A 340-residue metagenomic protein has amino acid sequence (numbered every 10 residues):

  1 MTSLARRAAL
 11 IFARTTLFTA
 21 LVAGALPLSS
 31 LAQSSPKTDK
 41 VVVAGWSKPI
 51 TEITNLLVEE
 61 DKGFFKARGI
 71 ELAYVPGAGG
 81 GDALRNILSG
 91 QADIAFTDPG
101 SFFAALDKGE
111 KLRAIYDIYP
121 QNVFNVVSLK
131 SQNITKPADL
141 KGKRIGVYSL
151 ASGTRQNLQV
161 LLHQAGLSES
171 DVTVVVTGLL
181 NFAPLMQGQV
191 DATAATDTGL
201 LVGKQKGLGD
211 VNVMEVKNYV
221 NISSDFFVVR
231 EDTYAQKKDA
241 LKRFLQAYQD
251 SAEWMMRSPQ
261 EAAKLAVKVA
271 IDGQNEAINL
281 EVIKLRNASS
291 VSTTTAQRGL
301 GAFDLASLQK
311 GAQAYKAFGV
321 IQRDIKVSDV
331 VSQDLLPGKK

Functional and structural regions predicted by a protein language model:
M1-K40, K339-K340: Short, low-complexity disordered leader/linker segments with a strong preference for bacterial N-terminal type II
Q33-Q187, D191-D197, L208, V213-K217 (+1 more regions): Short, glycine-/small- and polar/acidic-enriched structural segments that line small-molecule recognition paths
L57, F103, Q159, L201-K204 (+2 more regions): Predominant activation on well-ordered alpha-helical scaffold segments within soluble catalytic domains
A73, N279-S289, I325-P337: Short linear loop/turn motifs
G100, Q132, L180-Q274: Pocket-lining segment of extracytoplasmic ligand-binding domains
Q236-V320: Secondary-structure end/capping motifs
L308-K340: Conserved C-terminal helix/tail region of periplasmic/extracytoplasmic solute-binding proteins
